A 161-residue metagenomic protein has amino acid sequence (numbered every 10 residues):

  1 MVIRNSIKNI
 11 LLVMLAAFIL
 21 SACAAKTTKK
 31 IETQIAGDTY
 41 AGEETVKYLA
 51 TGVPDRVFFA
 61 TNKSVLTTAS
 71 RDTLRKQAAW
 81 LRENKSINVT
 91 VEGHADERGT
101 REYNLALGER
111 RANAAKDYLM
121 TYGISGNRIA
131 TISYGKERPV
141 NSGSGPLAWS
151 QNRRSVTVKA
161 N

Functional and structural regions predicted by a protein language model:
M1-V2, A24: N-terminal hydrophobic targeting signals that begin at the initiator methionine
V2-L11: Bacterial N-terminal signal peptides that target proteins for export
A16: Pyridoxal 5′-phosphate
I19-A22: C-terminal motif of bacterial Sec signal peptides marking the signal peptidase cleavage site
A24-N88: Periplasmic peptidoglycan-binding/tethering modules of Gram-negative envelope proteins
N88-V89, N127: Surface-exposed patches in mature extracellular/periplasmic domains of secreted proteins
H94-N161: Periplasmic OmpA-like peptidoglycan-binding domain that tethers envelope proteins to the cell wall
